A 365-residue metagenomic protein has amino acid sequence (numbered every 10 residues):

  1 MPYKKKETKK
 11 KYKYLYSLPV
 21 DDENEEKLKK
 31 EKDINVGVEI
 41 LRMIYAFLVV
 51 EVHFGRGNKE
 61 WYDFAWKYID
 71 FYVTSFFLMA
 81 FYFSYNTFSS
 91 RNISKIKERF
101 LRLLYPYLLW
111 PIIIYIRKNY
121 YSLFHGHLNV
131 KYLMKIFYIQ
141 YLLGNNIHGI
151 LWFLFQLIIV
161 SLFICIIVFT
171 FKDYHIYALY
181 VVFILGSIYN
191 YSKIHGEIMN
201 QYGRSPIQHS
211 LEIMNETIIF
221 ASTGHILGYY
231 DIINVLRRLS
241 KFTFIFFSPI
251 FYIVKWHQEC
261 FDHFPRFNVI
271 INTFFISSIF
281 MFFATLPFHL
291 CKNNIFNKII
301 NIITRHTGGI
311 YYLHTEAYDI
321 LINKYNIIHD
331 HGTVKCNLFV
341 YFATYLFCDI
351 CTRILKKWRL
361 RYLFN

Functional and structural regions predicted by a protein language model:
M1-I188, R238, I327-N365: Membrane-cytosol interface segments of multi-pass membrane proteins, especially ER/Golgi lipid-handling enzymes
N24, N215, I232-N301, R305-G309 (+2 more regions): Alpha-helical transmembrane segments and terminal signal-anchor/GPI-anchor hydrophobic tails, characterized by long
F47-F54, P111-I112, I116, V181-G196 (+2 more regions): Aromatic-anchored segments of alpha-helical transmembrane domains
R56-N58, S90-I93, Y230-I233, W256-C260: Transmembrane helix-loop junctions in multi-pass membrane proteins
W61-V73, Y141-Q156, Y191-F220, V254-I279: Interfacial loop-to-helix transition and helix-capping segments at the boundaries of transmembrane helices
T74, L78, R102-P106, W110 (+7 more regions): Hydrophobic alpha-helical membrane-embedded or membrane-associated segments
S84-R91, I166-K172, T223-I233, M281-C291 (+1 more regions): Structural signal for the C-terminal ends of transmembrane alpha-helices and the immediately following loop
N119-H127, S192-I198, I320-K324: Membrane-helix interface motif
